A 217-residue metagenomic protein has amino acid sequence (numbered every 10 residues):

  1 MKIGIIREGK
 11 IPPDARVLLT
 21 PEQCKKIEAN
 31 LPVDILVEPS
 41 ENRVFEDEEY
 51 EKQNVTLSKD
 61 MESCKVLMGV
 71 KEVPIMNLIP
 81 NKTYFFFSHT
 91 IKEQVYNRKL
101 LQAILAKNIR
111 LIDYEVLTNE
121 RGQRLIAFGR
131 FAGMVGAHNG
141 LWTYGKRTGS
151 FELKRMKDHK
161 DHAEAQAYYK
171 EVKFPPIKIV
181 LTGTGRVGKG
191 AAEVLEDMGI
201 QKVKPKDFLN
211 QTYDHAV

Functional and structural regions predicted by a protein language model:
K2, P74-I177: Glycine/serine-rich phosphate-binding loop and adjoining beta1-alpha1 elements at the start of nucleotide-handling
K2-A103, K107: An N-terminal-biased, well-structured beta-alpha scaffold segment characteristic of Rossmann-like dinucleotide-binding
R7-S40, E152-V217: Glycine-rich phosphate/diphosphate-binding loop of Rossmann-like nucleotide-binding domains
R16, T20, R43, E93-N97 (+5 more regions): Generic structural signal for well-ordered, non-membrane alpha-helical segments in soluble metabolic enzymes
N30, Q53, K107, T143-R147 (+1 more regions): Change "in soluble alpha/beta enzymes" to "in soluble alpha/beta proteins
R43-V44, E120-R121, Q211: Short secondary-structure capping/turn micro-motifs that flank functional sites
E49-Y50, E72, I126-A127, G133 (+4 more regions): Charge-rich, low-complexity amphipathic helices in intrinsically disordered tails/linkers adjacent to domains
